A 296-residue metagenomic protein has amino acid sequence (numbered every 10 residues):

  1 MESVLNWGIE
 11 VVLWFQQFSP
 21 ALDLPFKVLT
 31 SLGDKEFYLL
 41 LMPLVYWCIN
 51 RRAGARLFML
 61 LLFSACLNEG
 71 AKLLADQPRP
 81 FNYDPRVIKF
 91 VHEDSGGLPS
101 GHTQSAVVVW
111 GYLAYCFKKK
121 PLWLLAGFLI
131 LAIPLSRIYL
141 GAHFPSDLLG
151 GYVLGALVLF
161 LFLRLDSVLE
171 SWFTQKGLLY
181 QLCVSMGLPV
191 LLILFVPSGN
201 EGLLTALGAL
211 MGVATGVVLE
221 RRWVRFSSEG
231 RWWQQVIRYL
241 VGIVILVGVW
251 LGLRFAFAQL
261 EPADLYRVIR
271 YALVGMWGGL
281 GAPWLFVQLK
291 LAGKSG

Functional and structural regions predicted by a protein language model:
M1-F37, N68-S95, V224, S228-V241 (+2 more regions): N-terminal transmembrane-helix/juxtamembrane module of multi-pass inner/ER membrane proteins
F26, L41-M42, W47-C48, A55 (+3 more regions): Membrane-embedded catalytic cores of phosphoryl/pyrophosphoryl-handling enzymes
N50, T215-G216, G278-G281: Hydrophobic transmembrane alpha-helices of secondary-active transporters and Na+-translocating membrane complexes
R56, L60-A71: N-terminal signal-anchor transmembrane alpha helix
